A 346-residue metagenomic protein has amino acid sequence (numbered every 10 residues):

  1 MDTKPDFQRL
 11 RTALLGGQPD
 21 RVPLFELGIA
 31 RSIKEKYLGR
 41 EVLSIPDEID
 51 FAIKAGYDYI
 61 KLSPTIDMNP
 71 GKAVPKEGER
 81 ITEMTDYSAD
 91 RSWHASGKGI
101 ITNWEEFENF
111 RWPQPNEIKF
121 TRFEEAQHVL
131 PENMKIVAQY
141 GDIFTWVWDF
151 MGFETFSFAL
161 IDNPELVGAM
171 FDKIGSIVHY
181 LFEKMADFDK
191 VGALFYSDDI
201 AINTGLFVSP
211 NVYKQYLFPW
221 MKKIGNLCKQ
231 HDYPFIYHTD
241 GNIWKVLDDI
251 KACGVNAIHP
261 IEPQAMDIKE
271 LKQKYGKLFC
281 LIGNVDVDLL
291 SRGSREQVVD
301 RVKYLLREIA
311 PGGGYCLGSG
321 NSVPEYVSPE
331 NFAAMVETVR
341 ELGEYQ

Functional and structural regions predicted by a protein language model:
M1-D47, T82-H94, W104-Q346: Active-site loop segments of alpha/beta catalytic cores
S44-I66, F188: Catalytic domains of carbohydrate-active enzymes, especially glycoside hydrolases
L62-A73, Q114, D142-F144: Short, glycine/charge-rich beta-strand/loop segments that flank catalytic centers and engage negatively charged groups
P75-I81: A short, hydrophobic/aromatic-rich structural module that often spans a beta strand with its adjoining loop
G97-K98: ATPase catalytic-site recognition across NTP-hydrolyzing enzymes
